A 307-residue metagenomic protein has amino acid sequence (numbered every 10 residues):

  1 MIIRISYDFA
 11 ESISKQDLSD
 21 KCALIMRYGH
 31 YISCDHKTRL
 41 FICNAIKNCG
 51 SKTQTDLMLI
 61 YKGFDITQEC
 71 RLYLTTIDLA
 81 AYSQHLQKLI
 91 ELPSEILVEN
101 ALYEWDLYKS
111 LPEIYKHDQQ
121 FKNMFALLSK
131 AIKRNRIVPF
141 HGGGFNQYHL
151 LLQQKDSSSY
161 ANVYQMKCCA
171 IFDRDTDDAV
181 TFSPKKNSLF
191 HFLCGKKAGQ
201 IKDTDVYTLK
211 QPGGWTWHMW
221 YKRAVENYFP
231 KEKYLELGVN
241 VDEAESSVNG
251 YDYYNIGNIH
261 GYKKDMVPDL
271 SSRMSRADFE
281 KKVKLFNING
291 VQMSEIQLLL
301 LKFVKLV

Functional and structural regions predicted by a protein language model:
M1-T53, L300, V307: Non-catalytic accessory regions outside enzyme or core folds
S12, F145-H149, W220-Y228: A short acidic, often aromatic-flanked loop/helix-cap motif at beta-alpha or helix-coil junctions that lines enzyme
K37, I42-T176: RecA-like P-loop NTPase motor core
N44, S110, L150-Q153, H191 (+4 more regions): Charged/polar, solvent-exposed surface patches and flexible loops
E104, V225-E226, I296: Short runs of predominantly hydrophobic/aromatic residues within well-ordered alpha helices that form helix-helix
I171-F279: Activity-critical C-terminal alpha-helical subdomain
S271-V307: Hydrophobic, glycine-enriched assembly/anchoring segments
